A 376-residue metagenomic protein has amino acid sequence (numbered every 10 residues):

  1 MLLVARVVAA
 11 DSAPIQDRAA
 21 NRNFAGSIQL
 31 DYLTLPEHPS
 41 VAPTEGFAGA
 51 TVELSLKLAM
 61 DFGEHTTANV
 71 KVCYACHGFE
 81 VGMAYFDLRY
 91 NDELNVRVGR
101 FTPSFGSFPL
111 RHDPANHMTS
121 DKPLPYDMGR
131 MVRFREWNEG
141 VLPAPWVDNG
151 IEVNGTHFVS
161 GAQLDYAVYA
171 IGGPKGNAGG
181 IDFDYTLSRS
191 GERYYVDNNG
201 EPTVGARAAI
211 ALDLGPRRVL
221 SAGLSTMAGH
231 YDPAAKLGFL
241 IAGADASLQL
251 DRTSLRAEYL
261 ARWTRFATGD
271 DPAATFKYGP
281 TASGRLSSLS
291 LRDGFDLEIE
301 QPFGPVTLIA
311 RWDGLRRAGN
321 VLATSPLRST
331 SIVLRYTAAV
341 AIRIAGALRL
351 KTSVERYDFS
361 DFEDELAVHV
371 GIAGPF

Functional and structural regions predicted by a protein language model:
M1-A13, D127-M128: Cleavable N-terminal export/targeting peptides
A13-P14, W137-G140, E192-Y195, R285: Short, P/G- and charge-enriched loop/turn segments at secondary-structure junctions
I15-T34, E45-G176, G200-G205, A209-P216 (+2 more regions): Outer membrane beta-barrel
P36-H38: Juxtamembrane/transmembrane-helix boundary motifs at the membrane-water interface
S40-P43, A84-L88, P109, M118 (+1 more regions): Outer-membrane beta-barrel pore domains
S120-Y126, R130-W137, D184-R189, A274-A282: Charged, glycine/proline-rich intrinsically disordered loops and linkers
G176-P233: Loop-centered beta-sheet repeat module
